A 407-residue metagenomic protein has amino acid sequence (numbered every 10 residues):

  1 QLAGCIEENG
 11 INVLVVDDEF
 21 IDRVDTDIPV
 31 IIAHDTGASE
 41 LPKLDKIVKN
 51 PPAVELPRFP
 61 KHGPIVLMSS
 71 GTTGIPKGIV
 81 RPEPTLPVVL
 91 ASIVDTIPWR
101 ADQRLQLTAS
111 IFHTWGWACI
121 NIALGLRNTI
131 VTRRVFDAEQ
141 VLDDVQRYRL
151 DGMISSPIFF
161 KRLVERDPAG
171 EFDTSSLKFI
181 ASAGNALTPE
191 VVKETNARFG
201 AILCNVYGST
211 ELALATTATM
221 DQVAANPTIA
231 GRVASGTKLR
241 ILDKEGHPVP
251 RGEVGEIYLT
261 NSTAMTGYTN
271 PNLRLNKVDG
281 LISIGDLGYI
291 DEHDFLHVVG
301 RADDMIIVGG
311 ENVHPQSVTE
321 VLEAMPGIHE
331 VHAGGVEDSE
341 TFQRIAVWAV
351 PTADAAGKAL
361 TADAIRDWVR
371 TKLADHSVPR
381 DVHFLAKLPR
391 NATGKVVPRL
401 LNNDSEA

Functional and structural regions predicted by a protein language model:
G10-V13, T26-P42, R104-Q106, D151-S155 (+1 more regions): Conserved helix-loop-beta element of the AMP-binding
L14, V145, M153, N261 (+5 more regions): AMP-binding/adenylate-forming catalytic core of the ANL superfamily
E19-V66, I75: ANL superfamily adenylate-forming
P64-V88: Conserved AMP-binding A3 loop
E83, A197, S209-T228, D243-E245 (+2 more regions): Active-site loops of AMP-binding adenylate-forming
P87-R104, F112-G152, R166: Conserved AMP-binding/adenylation subdomain of ANL enzymes
D151-I154, E165-N226, K238: Gly/Ser/Thr-rich phosphate-binding loop
R232-G236, E245-V278, E311-V313: Conserved ATP/PPi-binding loop(s) of AMP-dependent carboxylate-activating enzymes
